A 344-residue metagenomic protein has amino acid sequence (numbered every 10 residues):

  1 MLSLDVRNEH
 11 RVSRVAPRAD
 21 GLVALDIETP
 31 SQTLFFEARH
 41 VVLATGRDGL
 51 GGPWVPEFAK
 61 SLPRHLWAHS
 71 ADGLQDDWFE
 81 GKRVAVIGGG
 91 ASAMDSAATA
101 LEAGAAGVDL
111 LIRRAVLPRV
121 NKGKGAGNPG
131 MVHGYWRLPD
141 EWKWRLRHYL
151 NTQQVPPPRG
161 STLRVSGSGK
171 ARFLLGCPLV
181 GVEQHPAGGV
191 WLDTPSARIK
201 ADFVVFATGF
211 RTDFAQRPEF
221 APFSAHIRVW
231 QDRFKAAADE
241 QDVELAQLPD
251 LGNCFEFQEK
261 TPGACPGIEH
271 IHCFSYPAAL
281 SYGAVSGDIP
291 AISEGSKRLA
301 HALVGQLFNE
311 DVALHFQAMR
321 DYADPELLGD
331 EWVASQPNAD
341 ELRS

Functional and structural regions predicted by a protein language model:
M1-A91, D95-E102, D109-S344: Flavin (primarily FAD) cofactor-binding/catalytic cores of flavoenzymes
